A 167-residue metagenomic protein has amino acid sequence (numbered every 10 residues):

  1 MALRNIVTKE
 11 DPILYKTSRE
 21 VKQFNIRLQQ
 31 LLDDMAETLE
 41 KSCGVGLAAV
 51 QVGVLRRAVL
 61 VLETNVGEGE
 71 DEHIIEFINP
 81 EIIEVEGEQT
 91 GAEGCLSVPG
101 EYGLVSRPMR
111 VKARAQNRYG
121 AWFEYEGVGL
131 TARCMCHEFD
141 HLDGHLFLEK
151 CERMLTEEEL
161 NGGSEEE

Functional and structural regions predicted by a protein language model:
M1-E167: Positively charged
